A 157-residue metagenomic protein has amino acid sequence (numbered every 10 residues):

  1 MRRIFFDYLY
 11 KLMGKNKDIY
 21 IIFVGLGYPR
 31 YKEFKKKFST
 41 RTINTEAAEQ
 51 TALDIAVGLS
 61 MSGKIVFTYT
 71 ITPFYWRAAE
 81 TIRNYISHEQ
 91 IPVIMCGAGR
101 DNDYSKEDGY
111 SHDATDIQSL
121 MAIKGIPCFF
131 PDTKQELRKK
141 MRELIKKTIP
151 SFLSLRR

Functional and structural regions predicted by a protein language model:
M1-R157: Thiamine diphosphate
